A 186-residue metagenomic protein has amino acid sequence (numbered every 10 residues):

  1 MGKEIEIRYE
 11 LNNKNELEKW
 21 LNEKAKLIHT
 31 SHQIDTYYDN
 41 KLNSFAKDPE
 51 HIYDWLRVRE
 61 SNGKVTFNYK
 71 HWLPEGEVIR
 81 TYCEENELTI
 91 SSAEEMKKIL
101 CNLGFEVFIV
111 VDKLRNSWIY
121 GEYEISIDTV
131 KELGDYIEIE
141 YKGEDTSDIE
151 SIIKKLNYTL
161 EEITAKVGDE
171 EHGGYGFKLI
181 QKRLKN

Functional and structural regions predicted by a protein language model:
M1-E122, E162-N186: N-terminal strand-loop-strand beta-hairpin
K70-L73, E132-Y136: Residues forming anionic-ligand binding surfaces in small-molecule and nucleic-acid pockets of primarily soluble enzymes
S126-E132: Short glycine/proline-enriched loop/turn "hinge" motifs that connect secondary-structure elements and lie
K142-S147: A generic structural motif
D148-V167: Long, well-ordered alpha-helical scaffolding segments within enzyme catalytic domains, especially pronounced
